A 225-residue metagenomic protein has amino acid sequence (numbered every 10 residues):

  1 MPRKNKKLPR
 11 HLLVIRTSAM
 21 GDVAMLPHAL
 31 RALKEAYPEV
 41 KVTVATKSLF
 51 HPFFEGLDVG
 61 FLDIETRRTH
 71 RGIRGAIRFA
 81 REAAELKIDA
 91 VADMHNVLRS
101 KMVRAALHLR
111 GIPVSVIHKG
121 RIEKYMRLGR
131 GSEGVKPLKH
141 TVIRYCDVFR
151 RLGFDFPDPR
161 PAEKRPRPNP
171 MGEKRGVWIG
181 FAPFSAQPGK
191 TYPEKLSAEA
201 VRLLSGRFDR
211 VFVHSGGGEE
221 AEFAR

Functional and structural regions predicted by a protein language model:
M1-R225: Catalytic machinery of carbohydrate-active enzymes, primarily nucleotide-sugar-dependent glycosyltransferases
